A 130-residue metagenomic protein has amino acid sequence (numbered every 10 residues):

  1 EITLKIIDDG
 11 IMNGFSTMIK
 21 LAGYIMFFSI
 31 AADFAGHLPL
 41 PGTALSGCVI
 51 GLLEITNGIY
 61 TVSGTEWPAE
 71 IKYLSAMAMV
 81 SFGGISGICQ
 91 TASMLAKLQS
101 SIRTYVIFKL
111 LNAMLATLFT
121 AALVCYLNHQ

Functional and structural regions predicted by a protein language model:
E1-I2, S101: Secondary-structure junction/capping motif
T3-A76: Transmembrane helical segments that form the transport core of multi-pass membrane transport proteins
A69-Q130: C-terminal transmembrane helix pair
